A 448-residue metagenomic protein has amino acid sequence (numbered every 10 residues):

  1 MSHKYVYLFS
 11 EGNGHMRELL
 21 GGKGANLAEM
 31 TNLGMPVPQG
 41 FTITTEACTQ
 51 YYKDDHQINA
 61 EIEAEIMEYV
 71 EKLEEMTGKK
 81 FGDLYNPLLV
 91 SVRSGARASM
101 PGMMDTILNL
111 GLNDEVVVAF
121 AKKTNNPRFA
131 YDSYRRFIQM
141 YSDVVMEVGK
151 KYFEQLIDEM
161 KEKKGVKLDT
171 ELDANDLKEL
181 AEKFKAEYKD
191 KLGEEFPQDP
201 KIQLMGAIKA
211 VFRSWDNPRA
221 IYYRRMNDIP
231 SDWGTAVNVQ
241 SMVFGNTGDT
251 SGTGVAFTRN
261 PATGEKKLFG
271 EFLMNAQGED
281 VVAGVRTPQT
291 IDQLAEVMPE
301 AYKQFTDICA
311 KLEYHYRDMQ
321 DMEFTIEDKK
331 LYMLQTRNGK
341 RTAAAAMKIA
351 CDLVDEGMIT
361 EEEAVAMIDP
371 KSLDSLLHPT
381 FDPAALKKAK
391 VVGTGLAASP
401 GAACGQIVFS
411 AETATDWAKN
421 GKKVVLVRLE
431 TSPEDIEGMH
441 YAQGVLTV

Functional and structural regions predicted by a protein language model:
M1-A389, D416, K422-V425, E430-E437 (+1 more regions): Nucleotide/phosphate-binding sheet-loop regions of phosphoryl- and nucleotidyl-transfer enzymes
P218, T235, V391, S399-G405 (+1 more regions): Long, terminal "pre-/pro-" and other extracytoplasmic accessory regions that lie outside the mature folded/catalytic
G401-T415, K422, L429: Long, structured protein-protein interaction/assembly regions in large complexes
G444-V448: Membrane-bilayer interface helices and TM-boundary transition segments
